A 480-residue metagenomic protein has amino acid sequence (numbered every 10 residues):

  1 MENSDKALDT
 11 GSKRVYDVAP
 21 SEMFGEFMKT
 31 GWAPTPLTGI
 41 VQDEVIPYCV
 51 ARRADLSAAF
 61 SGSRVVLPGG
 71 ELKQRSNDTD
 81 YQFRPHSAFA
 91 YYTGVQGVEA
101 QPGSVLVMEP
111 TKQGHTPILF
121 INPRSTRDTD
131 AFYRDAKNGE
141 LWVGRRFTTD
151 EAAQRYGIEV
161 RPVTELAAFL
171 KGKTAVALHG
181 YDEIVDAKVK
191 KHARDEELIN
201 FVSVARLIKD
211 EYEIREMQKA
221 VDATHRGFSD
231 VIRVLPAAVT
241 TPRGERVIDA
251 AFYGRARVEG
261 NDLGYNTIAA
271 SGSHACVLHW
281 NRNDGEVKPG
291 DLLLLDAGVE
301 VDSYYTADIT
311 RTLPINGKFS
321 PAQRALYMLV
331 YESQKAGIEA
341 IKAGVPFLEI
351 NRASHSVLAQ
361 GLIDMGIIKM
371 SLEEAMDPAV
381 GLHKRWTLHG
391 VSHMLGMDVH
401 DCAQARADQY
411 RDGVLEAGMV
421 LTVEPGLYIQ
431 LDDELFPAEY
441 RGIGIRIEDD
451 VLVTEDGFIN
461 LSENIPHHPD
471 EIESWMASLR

Functional and structural regions predicted by a protein language model:
M1-R480: Active-site neighborhoods and metal-handling regions in enzymes and metal-associated proteins
